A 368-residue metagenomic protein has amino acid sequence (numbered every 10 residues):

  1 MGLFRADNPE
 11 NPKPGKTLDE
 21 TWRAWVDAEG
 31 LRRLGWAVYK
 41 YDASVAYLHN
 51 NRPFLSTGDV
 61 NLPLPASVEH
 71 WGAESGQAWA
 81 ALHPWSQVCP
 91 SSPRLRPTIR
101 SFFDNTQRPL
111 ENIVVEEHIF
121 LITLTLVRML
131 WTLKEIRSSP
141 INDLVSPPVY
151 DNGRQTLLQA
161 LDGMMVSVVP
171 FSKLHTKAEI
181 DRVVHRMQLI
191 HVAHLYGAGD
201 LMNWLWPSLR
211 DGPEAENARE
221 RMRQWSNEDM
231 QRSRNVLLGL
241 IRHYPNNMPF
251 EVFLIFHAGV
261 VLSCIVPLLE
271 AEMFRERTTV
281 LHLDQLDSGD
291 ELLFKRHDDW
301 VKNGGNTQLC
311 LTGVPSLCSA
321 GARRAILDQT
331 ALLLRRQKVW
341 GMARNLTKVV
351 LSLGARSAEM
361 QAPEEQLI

Functional and structural regions predicted by a protein language model:
M1-D104, M165-H175, E276-T279: Acidic, Ser/Thr-rich, low-complexity intrinsically disordered regions in fungal proteins
G2-A6, V88-T312: Long, amphipathic alpha-helical regulatory blocks in the mid-to-C-terminal portion of eukaryotic proteins
K13-K16, K40, K134, K173 (+6 more regions): Context-gated lysine
G15, N61, G289-D290, Q329-T330: Alpha-helical interaction segments
T21, A28, H83, V88-P93 (+1 more regions): Intrinsically disordered, low-complexity regulatory regions with latent secondary structure
A28, G35-A37, A46, A193 (+7 more regions): Small-side-chain structural scaffolding
A46-Y47, L269-E270, Q361-E365: Substrate-binding/catalytic groove segments of enzymes that remodel or degrade extracellular structural polymers
